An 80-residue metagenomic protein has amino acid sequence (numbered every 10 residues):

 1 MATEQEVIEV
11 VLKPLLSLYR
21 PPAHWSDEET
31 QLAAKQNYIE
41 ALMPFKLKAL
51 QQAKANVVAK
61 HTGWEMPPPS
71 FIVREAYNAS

Functional and structural regions predicted by a protein language model:
M1-S80: Charged interaction scaffolds used for protein-protein
